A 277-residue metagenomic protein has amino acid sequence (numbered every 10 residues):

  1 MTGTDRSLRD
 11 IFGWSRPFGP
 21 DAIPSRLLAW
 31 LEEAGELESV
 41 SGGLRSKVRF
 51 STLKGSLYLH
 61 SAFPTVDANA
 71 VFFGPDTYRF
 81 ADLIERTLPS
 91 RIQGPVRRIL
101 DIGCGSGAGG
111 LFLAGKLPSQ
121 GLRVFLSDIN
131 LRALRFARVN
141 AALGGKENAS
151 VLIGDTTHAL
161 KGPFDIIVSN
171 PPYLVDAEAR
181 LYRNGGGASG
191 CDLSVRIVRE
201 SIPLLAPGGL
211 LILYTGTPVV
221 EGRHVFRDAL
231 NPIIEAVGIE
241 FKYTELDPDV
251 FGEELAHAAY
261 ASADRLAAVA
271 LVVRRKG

Functional and structural regions predicted by a protein language model:
M1-S56: N-terminal auxiliary segments of SAM/dcSAM-dependent transferases
L44-P89: Class I SAM-dependent transferase core
P64-D67, A179-Y182, P218: A short, flexible beta-alpha/helix-coil linker loop
D76-S169, V175-D176: Conserved SAM/SAH cofactor-binding pocket of Class I
S119, R123, V237, Y260-L266: Class I (Rossmann-like) S-adenosyl-L-methionine-dependent methyltransferase catalytic domain, capturing the SAM-binding
R180-D192: A mobile, often basic/glycine-rich helix-loop segment that functions as the active-site lid/recognition loop
C191-G252: Conserved Class I SAM-dependent methyltransferase catalytic core
A256-G277: Core SAM-dependent methyltransferase catalytic element
